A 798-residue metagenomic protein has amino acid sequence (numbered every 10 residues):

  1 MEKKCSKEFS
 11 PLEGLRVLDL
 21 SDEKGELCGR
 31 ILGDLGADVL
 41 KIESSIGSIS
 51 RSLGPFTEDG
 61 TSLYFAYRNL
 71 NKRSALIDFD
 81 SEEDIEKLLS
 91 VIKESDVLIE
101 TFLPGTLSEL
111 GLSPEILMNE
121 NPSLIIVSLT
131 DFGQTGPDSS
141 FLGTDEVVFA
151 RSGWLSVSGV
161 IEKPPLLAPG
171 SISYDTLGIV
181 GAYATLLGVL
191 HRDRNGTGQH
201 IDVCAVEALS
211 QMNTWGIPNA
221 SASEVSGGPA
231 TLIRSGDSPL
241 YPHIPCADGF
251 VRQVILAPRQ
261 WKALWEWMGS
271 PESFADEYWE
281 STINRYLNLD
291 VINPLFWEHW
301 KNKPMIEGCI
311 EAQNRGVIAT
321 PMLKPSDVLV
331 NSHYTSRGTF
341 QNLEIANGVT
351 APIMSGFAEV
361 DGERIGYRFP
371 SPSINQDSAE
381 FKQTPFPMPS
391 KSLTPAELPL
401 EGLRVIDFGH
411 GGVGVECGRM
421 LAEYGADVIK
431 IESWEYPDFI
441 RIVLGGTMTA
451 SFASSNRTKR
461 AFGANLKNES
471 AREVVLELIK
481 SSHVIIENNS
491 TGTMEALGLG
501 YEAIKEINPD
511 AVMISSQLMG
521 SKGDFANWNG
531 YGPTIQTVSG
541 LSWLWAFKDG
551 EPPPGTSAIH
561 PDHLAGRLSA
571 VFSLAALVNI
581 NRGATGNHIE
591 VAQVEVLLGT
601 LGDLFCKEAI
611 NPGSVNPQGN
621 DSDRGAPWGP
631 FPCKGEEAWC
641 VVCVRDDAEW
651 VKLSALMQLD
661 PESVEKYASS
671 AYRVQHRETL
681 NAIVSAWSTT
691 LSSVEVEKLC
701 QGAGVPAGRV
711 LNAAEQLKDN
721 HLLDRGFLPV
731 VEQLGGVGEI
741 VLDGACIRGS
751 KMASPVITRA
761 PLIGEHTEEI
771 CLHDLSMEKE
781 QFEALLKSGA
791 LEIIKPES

Functional and structural regions predicted by a protein language model:
M1-T197, L295, L343-E344, F369 (+5 more regions): N-terminal helix-loop segment corresponding to the beta1-alpha1 unit of nucleotide/adenylate-binding folds
I46, D131-G133, A205-S210, D248-F250 (+8 more regions): Glycine-rich beta-alpha junction loops
A66-R68, P242-C246, F340-A346, A453-S455 (+2 more regions): Short acidic-hydrophobic surface loop/beta-edge motif
P165-T176, G198-H200, A230-S235, P239-Y241 (+9 more regions): A short glycine-threonine-serine/GTX helix/turn-capping micro-motif
G188-T231, G308, P321-P325, A576-G619 (+1 more regions): Substrate-binding/catalytic subdomain of NAD(P)-dependent oxidoreductase enzymes
R234, P239-R315, A319, S326 (+3 more regions): Aromatic-enriched alpha-helical interface/lid elements that frame and gate functional surfaces
D276-R285, L323-V330, S392-L398, E665-Q675 (+2 more regions): Short linear loop/turn motifs
R315-R368, G702-I757: A glycine-rich dinucleotide-binding beta-alpha-beta segment and adjacent secondary-structure elements that constitute
